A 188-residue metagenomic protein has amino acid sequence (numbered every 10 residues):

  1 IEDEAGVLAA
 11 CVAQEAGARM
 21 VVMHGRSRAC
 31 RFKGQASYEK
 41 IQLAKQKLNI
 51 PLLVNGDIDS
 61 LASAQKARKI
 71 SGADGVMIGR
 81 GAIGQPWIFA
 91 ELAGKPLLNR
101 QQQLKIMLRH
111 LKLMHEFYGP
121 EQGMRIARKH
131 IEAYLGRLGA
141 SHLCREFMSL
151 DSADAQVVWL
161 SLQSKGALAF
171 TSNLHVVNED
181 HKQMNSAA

Functional and structural regions predicted by a protein language model:
I1-E2, S27-G34: Short, small-residue-enriched loops and turns at beta-alpha junctions that line or gate enzyme active sites
A5-M20, F32, E39, L43-V54 (+1 more regions): Alpha/beta catalytic cores of nucleotide-metabolism and tRNA/nucleoside-modifying enzymes
V21-R26: Short beta-strands and strand-loop turn motifs
